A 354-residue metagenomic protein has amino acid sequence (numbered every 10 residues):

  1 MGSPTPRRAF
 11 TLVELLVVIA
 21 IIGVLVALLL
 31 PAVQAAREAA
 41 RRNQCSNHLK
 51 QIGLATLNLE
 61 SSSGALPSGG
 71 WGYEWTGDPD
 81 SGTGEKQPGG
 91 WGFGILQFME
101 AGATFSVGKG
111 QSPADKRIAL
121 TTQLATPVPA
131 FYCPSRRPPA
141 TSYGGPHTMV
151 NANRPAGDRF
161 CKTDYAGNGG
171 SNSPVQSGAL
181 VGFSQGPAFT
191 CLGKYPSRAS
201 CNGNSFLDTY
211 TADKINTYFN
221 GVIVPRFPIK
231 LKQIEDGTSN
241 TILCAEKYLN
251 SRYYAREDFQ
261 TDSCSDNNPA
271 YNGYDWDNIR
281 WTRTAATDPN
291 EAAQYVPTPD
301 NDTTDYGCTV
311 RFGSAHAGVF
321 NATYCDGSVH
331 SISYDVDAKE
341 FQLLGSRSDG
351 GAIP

Functional and structural regions predicted by a protein language model:
M1-L12, Y73-T76: N-terminal leader/signal peptides at the extreme start of proteins
R7-R41, Q51: N-terminal single-pass transmembrane signal-anchor helix
A35-P354: Internal low-complexity, small-residue/proline-rich segments
